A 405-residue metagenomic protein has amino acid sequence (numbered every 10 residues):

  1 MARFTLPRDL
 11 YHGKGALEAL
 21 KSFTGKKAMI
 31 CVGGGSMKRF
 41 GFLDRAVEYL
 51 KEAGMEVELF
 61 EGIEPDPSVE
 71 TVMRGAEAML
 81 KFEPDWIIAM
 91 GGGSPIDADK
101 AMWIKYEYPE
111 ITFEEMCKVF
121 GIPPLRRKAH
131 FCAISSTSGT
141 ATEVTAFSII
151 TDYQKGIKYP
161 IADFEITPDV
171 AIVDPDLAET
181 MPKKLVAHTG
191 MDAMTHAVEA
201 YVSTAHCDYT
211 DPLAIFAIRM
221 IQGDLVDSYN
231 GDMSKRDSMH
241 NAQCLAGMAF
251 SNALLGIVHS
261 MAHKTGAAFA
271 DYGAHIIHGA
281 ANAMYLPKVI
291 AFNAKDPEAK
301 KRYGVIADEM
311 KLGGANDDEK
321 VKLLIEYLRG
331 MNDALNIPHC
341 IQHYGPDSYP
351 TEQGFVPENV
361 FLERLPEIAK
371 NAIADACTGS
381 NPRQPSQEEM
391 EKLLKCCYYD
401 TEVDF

Functional and structural regions predicted by a protein language model:
M1-W86, I341: ATP/NTP phosphate-donor binding region
G34-G35, T137, V289: Residue-level signal for short, function-critical loop segments
R74-A76, P95-P109, V144-T145: Short Gly/Thr/Asp-enriched flexible loops that form oxyanion-binding sites at enzyme active sites
P84-K100, S136-T142, H275-I276: Glycine/serine-rich anion-binding loops at beta->alpha junctions that coordinate negatively charged ligand groups
E107-H206, K301-V305: A glycine/threonine-rich phosphate-anchoring loop and its flanking beta-alpha core in nucleotide/phosphate-binding
A200-Y327: Active-site segments that bind and position negatively charged phosphate/pyrophosphate groups
A307-F405: C-terminal charged capping/lid subdomain of soluble metabolic enzymes
